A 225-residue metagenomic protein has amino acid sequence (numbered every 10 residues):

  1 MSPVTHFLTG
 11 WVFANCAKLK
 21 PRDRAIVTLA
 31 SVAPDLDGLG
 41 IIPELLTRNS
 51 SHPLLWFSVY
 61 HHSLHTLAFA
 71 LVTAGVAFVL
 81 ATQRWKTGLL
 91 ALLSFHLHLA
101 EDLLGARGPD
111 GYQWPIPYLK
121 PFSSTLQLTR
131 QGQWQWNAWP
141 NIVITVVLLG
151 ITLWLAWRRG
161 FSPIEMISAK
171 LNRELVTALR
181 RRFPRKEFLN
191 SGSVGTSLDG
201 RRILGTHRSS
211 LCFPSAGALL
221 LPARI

Functional and structural regions predicted by a protein language model:
M1, R224-I225: Accessible peptide chain termini
M1-G195, G200: N-terminal membrane-targeting hydrophobic helices
T196, R201-R202, R208, R224: Basic polycationic patches enriched in arginine
I203, S215-A216: Short, low-complexity intrinsically disordered segments enriched in small and basic residues
A218-R224: Short, intrinsically disordered C-terminal tails of secreted or membrane-associated proteins
